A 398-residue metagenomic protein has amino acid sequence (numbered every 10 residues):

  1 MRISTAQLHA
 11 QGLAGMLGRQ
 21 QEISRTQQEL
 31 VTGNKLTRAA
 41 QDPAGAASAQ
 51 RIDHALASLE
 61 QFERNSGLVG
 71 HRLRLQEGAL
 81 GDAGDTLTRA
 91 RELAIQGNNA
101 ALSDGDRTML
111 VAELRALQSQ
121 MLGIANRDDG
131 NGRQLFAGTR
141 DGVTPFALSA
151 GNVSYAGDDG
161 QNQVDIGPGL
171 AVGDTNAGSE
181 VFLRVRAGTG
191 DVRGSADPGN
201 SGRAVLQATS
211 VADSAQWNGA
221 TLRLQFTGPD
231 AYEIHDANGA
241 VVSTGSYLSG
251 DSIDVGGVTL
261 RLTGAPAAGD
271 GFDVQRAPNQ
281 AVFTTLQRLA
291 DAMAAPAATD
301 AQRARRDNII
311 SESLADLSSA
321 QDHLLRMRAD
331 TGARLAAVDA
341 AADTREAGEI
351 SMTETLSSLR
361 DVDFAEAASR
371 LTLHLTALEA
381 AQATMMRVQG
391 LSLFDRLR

Functional and structural regions predicted by a protein language model:
M1-A150, V172, A277, T284-R398: Amphipathic alpha-helical polymerization modules
T144-Q302: Cysteine-poor, low-complexity segments in flexible/peripheral regions
